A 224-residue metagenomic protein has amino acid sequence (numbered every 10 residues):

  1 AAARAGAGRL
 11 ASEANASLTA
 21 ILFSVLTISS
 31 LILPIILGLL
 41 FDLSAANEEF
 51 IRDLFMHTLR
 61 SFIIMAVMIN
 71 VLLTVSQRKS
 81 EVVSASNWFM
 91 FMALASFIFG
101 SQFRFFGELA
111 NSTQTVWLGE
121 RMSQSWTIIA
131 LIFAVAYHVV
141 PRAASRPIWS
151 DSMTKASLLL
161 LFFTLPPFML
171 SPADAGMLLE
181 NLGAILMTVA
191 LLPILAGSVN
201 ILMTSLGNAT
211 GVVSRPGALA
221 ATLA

Functional and structural regions predicted by a protein language model:
A1, R52-I63, W117-A130, N181-I194: Alpha-helical transmembrane segments of polytopic membrane proteins
A1-I21, I36-F50, I69-W88, F103-L118 (+3 more regions): Juxtamembrane membrane-water interface segments of multi-pass membrane proteins, especially cytoplasmic-side
L26-I32, F62-A66, N87-F106, I129 (+3 more regions): Alpha-helical transmembrane segments of multi-pass integral membrane proteins
L54-H57, V135, P141-R142, L165-P166 (+1 more regions): General N-terminal targeting signals
F97, Q124, V139: Catalytic cores of extracellular degradative/oxidative enzymes
